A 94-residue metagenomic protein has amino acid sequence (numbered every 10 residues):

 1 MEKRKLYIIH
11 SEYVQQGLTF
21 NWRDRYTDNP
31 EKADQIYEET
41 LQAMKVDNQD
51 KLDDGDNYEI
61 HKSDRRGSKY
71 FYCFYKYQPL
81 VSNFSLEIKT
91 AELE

Functional and structural regions predicted by a protein language model:
E2-W22: Short aromatic-glycine-(Arg/Gly/Cys) micro-motifs in beta-strand/loop hairpins
L6-Y7, Y26-D28, S68-K69, E92: Sequence-pattern detector for short linear motifs and compositional/periodic biases rather than a specific fold
H10-E12, D24, T40, H61-S63: Polar/charged side chains located within well-ordered beta-strands of beta-rich proteins
H10-Q16, N29-P30, R65, Q78-L80: Short, flexible beta-strand-to-coil junctions
G17, R25, E38, Y58 (+1 more regions): A detector of low-complexity, intrinsically disordered, Ser/Thr/Gly/Pro/Ala-rich segments
L18-K32: A short, exposed loop/beta-hairpin motif centered on an aromatic-Gly-Thr core
A33-Y37: Short amphipathic alpha-helices within nucleic acid-binding modules
Q42-E94: Short, mixed-charge low-complexity intrinsically disordered segments
